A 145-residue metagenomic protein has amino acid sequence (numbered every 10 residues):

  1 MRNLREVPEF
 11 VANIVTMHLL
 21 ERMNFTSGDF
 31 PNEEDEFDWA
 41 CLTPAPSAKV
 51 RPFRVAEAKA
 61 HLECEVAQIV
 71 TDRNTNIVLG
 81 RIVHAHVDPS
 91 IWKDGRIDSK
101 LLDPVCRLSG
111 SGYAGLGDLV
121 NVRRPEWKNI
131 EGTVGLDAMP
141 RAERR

Functional and structural regions predicted by a protein language model:
M1-R145: Basic, polyanion-binding surface patches
